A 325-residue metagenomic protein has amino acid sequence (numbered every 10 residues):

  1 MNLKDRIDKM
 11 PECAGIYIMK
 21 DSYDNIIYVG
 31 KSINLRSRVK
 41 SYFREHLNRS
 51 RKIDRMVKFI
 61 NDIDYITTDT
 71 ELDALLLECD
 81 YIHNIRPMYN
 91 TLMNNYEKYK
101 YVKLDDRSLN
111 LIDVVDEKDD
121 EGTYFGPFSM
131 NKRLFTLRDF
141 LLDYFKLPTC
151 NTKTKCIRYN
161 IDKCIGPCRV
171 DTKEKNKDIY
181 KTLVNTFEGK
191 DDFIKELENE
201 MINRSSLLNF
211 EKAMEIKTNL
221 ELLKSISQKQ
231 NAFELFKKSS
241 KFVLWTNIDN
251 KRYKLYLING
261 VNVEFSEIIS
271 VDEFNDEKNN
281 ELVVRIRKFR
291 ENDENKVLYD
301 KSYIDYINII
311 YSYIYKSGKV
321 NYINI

Functional and structural regions predicted by a protein language model:
N2-I27, K31-I325: Conserved catalytic/ligand-binding micro-motifs in nucleotide and anionic cofactor chemistry
